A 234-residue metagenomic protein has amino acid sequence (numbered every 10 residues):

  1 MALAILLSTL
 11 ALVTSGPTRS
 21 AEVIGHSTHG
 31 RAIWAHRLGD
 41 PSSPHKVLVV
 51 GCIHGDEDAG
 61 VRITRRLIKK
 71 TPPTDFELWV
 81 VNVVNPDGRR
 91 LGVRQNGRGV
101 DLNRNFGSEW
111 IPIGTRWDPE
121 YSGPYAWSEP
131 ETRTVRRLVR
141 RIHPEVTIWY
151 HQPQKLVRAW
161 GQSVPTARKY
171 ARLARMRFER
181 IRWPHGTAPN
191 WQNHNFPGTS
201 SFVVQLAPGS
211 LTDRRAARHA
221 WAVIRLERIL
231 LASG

Functional and structural regions predicted by a protein language model:
A2-W34: Short glycine- and acidic-rich boundary segments immediately preceding or forming the N-terminal edge of structured
P17, R98, P197-T199: Short, structured coil segments at secondary-structure junctions
T28, P44-V50, E57-I181, A207-P208: Active-site/substrate-binding loop(s) of hydrolase catalytic cores
R31, G97, P184-Q192: Alpha-helical scaffolding within the catalytic cores of extracellular/periplasmic polymer-degrading hydrolases
W34-S43: Short beta-strand-to-loop junctions in surface cap/lid or active-site-entrance loops
A35, V49-V50, S201-L206: Active-site-proximal beta-strand elements of phosphoester/diester hydrolases
G39-D40, E109-W110, Q192-G198: Short glycine/proline-enriched loop/turn "hinge" motifs that connect secondary-structure elements and lie
A159, G186-G234: Active-site-adjacent mobile loop/cap segments within catalytic or ligand-binding domains
